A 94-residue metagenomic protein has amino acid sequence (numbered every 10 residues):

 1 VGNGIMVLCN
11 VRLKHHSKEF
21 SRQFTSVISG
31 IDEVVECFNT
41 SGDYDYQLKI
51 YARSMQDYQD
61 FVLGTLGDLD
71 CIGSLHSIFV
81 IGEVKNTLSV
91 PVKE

Functional and structural regions predicted by a protein language model:
V1-E94: A compositional/biophysical signature of low hydrophobicity enriched in polar/charged and small residues
